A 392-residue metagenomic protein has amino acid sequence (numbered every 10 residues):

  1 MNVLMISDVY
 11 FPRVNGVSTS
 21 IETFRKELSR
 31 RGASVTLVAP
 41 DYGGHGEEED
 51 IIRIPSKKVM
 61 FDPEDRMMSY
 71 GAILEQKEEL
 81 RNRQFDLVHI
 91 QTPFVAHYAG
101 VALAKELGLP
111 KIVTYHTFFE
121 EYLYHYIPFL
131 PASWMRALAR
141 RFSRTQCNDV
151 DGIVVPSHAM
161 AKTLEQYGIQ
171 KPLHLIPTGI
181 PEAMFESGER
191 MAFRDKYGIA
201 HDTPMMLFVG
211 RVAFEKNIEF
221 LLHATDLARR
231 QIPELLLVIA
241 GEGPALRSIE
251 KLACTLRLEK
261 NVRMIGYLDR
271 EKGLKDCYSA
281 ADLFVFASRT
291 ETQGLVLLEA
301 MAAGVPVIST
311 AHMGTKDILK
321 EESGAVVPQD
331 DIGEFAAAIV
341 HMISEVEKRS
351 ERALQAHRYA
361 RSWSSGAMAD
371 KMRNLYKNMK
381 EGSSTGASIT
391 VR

Functional and structural regions predicted by a protein language model:
T19, P204-R230, L237, P244-E250 (+1 more regions): A conserved mid-protein helix/loop that constitutes part of the nucleotide-sugar donor-binding site
A39, I52-R53, R136-E189: Donor nucleotide-sugar binding/catalytic pocket of nucleotide-sugar-dependent glycosyltransferases
E186-I199: A short helix/loop element that forms part of the nucleotide-sugar donor recognition site in Leloir-type
R247-L268: Nucleotide-activated donor-binding/catalytic signature segment of Leloir-type glycosyltransferases, i.e., the conserved
Y267, D276-A281: Short alpha-helical donor nucleotide-sugar binding micro-motif in glycosyltransferases
R289: Aromatic "clamp/platform" in nucleotide-sugar-dependent glycosyltransferases that forms part of the donor/acceptor
P306-S309: Short hydrophobic beta-strand element within catalytic cores of glycosyltransferases and related nucleotide-activated
K320-E321, A325-I332, H341-E347: Conserved acidic donor-binding segment of nucleotide-sugar-dependent glycosyltransferases
